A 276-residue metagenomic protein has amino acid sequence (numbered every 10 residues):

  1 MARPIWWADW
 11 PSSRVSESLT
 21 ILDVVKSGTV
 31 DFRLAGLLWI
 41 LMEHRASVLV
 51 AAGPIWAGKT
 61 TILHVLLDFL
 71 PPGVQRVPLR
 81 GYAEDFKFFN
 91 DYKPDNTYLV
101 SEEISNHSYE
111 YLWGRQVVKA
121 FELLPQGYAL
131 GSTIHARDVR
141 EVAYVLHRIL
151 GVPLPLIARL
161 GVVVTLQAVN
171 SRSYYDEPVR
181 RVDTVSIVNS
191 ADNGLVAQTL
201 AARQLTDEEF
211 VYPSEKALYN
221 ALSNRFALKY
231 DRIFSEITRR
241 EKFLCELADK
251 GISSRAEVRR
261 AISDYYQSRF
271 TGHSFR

Functional and structural regions predicted by a protein language model:
M1, N189-R276: NTP-binding/hydrolysis catalytic cores, primarily Walker-type P-loop NTPases
M1-S47: P-loop NTP-binding catalytic core
E17-S18, V139, R240, R255: Alpha-helix initiation and N-capping motif
V25, M42, L124, L247-A248: Hydrophobic residues in alpha-helical segments
R33-L37, R115-K119, R239: Well-ordered alpha-helical segments embedded in enzymatic catalytic cores
M42-W56, T61-A168: Switch/coupling sub-region of P-loop NTPases
V139-Y144, S171-P178, G194-A197, E209-S214: Switch/connector loops and helix/strand junctions flanking conserved nucleotide-binding motifs in nucleotide-processing
P153-D192: Phosphate-binding/switch region of NTP-binding enzymes
